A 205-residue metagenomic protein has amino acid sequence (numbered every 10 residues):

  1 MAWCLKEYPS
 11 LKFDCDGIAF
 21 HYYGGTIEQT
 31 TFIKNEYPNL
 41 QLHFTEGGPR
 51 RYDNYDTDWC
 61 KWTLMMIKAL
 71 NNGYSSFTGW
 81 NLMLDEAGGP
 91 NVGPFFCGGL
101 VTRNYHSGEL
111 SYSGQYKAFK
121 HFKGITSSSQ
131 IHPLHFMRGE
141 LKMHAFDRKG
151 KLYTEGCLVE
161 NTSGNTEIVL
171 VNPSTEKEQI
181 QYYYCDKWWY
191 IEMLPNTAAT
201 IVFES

Functional and structural regions predicted by a protein language model:
M1-S205: Substrate-binding and catalytic surfaces of secreted/luminal carbohydrate-active proteins
